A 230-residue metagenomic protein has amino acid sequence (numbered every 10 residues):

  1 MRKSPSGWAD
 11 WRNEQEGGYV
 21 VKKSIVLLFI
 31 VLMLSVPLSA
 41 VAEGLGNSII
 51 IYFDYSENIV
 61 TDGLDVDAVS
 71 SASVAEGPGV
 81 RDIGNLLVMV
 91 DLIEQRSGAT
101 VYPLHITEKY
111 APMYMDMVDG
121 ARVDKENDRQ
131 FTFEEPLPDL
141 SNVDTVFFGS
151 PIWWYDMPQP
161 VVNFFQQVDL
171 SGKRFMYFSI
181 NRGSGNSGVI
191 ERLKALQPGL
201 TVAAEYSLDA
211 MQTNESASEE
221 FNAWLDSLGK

Functional and structural regions predicted by a protein language model:
M1-K3, V21, L32, V36 (+1 more regions): Intrinsic disorder/low-complexity segments
M1-P5, I25, A217: Intrinsically disordered, low-complexity regions enriched in Ser/Pro/Gly/Gln/His and often acidic
R2-V20: Short, Lys/Arg-enriched N-terminal segments with co-localized hydrophobic residues within the first ~10-30 amino acids
W11, L34-L38, I93: N-terminal processing/targeting junctions
K22-K23, K173: A general lysine-centric signal
S24-A42: Sec-dependent N-terminal signal peptides of Gram-positive bacterial secreted proteins and lipoproteins
A40-K230: Active-site-proximal alpha-helix that buttresses catalytic centers in soluble enzyme cores
